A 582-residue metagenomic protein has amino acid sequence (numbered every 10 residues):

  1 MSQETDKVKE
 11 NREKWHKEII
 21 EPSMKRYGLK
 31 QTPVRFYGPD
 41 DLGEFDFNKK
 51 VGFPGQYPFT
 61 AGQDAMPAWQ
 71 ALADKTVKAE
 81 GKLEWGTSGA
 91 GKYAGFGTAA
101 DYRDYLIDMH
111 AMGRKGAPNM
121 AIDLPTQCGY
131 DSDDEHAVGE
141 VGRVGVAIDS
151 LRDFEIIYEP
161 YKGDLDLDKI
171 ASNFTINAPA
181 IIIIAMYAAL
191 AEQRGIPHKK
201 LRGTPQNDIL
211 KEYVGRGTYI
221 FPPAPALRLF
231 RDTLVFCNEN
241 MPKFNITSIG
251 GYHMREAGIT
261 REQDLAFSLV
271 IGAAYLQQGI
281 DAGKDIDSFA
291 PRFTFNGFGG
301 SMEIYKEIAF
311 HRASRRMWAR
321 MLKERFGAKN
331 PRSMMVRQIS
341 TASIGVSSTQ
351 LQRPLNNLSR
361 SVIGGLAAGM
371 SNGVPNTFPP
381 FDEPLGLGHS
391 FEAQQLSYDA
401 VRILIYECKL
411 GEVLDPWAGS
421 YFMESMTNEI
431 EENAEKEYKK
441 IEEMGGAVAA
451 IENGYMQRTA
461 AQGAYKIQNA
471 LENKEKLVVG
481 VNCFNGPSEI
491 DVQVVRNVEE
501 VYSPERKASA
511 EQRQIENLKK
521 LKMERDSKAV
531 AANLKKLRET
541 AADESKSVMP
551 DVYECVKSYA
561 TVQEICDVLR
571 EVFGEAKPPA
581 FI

Functional and structural regions predicted by a protein language model:
M1-R152, E159-D166, A191-R194, K436-K439 (+3 more regions): Acidic/polar, glycine-rich intrinsically disordered N-terminal extensions of enzymes
S2-Y57, M66, D108, M112 (+4 more regions): Gly/Pro-rich turn-and-neighbor structural signature
H110-G116, Y161-K169, L190-L201, V235-N245 (+9 more regions): Secondary-structure transition/capping motifs at alpha-helix termini and the adjoining loop/turn into the next element
K115, M120, A137-D281, E307-M321 (+1 more regions): Active-site cavity-forming subdomains of large catalytic enzyme subunits
G139-G142, E212-F221, M254-G258, G297-K306 (+4 more regions): Short beta-alpha connecting loops at secondary-structure transitions that line or flank enzyme active sites
D149, A178, Q193, R216-C237 (+7 more regions): Phosphate/diphosphate-binding loops
I183, G258-A266, S301-A313, A342-N357 (+6 more regions): Short glycine/threonine-rich loop-to-helix capping motif typified by GTGT followed within a few residues by an Asp-Pro
D208-L210, A226-K284, S359-Y438: Mobile "lid/hinge" segments at catalytic clefts and subdomain interfaces of large enzymes
